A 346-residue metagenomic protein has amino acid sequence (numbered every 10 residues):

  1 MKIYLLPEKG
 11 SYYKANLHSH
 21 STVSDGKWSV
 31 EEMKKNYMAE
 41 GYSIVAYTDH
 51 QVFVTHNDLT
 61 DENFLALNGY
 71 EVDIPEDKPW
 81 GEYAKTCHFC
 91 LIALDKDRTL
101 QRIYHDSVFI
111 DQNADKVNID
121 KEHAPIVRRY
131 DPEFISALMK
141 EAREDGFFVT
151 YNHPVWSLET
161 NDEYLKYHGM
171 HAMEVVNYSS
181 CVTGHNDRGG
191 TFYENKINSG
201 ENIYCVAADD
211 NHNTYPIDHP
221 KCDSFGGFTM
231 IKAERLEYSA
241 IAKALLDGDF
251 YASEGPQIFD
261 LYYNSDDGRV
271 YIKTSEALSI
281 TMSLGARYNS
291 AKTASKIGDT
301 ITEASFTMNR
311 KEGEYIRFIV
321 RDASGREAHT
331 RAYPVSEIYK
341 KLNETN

Functional and structural regions predicted by a protein language model:
M1-E8, Y12, G200-Y204, N211-N346: C-terminal functional module detector
K2-F148, N152, E159-N161, K166-H168 (+3 more regions): A metal-dependent hydrolase metal-coordination microenvironment
H18, D49, A66, V149 (+5 more regions): Divalent metal-coordination and catalytic microenvironments
M38, R143, I197-N198, L246: Alpha-helix boundary recognition
H153-V155, D209-N211: Short, well-ordered beta-to-alpha junction loops that form the rim of enzyme active sites and present histidine/acidic
E163-T183, D223-A240: Structural recognition of alpha->loop->beta junctions
E174-Y178, V182-A208: Loop-centered beta-sheet repeat module
